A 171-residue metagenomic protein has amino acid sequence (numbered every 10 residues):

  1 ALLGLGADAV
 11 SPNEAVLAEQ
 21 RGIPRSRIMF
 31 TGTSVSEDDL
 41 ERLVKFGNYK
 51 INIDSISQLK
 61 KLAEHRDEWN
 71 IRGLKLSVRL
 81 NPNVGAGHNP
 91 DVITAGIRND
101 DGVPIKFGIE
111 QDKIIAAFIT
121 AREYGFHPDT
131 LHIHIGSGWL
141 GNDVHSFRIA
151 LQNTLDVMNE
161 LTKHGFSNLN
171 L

Functional and structural regions predicted by a protein language model:
A1-N168: Active-site-proximal beta-alpha core segment in soluble small-molecule metabolic enzymes
